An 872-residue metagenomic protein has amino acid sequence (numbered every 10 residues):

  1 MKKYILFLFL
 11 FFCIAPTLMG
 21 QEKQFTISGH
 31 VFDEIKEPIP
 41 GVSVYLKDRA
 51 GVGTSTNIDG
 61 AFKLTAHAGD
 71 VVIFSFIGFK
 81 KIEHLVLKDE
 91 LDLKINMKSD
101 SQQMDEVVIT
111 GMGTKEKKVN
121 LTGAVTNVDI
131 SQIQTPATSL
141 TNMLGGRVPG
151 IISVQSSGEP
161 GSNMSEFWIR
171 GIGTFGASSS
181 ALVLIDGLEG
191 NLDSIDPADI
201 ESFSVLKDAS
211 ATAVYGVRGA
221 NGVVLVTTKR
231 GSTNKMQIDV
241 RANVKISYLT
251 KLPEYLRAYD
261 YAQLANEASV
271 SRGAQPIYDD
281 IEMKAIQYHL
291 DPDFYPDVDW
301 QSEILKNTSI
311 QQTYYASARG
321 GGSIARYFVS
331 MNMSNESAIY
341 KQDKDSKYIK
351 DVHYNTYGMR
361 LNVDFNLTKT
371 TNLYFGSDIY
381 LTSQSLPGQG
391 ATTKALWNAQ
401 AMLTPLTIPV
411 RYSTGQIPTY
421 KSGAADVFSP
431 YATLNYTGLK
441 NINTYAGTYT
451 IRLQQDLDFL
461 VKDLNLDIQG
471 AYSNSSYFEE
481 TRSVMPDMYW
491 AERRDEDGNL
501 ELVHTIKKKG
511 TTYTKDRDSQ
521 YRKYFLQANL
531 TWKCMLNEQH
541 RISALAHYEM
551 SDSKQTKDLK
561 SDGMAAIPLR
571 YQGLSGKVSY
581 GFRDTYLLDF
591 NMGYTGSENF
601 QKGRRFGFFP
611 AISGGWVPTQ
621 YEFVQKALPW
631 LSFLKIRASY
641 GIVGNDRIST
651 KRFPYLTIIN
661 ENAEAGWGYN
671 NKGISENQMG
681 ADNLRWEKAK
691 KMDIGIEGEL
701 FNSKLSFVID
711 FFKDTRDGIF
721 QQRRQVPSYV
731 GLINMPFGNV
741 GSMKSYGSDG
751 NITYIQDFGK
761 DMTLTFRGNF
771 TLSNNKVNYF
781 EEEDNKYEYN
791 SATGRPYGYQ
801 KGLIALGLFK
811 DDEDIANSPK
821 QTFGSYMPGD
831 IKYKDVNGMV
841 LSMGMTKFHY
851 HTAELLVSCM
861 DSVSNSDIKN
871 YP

Functional and structural regions predicted by a protein language model:
M1-T26, H67-A68, K80: Cleavable N-terminal targeting peptides that direct proteins into the secretory/outer-membrane pathway or into
Q21-K23, G113-L182, L188-D193, S210-T444 (+5 more regions): Membrane-proximal, glycine/serine-rich, low-complexity loop/turn segments characteristic of large bacterial
E22, S28-E37, V42-R49, V71-K80 (+3 more regions): Short, acidic, small-residue-rich periplasmic hinge/interaction motif at the N-terminus of Gram-negative outer-membrane
A50-A61: Short, acidic Ser/Thr/Gly-rich low-complexity loop/linker segments typical of extracellular and cell-surface proteins
G60-F62, L91-L93, G738: Short strand-edge motifs at loop-to-beta-strand transitions and within beta-strands of extracellular beta-rich domains
S180, Q312, N362-T371, S377-L381 (+5 more regions): Extracellular/periplasmic, surface-exposed regions of secreted and cell-surface proteins
I185, M283-R319, F328-S330, T414-L457 (+5 more regions): Outer-membrane beta-barrel transmembrane strand signature
D239-D291, Q389-G390, G741, I755-Y871: Conserved small-residue
